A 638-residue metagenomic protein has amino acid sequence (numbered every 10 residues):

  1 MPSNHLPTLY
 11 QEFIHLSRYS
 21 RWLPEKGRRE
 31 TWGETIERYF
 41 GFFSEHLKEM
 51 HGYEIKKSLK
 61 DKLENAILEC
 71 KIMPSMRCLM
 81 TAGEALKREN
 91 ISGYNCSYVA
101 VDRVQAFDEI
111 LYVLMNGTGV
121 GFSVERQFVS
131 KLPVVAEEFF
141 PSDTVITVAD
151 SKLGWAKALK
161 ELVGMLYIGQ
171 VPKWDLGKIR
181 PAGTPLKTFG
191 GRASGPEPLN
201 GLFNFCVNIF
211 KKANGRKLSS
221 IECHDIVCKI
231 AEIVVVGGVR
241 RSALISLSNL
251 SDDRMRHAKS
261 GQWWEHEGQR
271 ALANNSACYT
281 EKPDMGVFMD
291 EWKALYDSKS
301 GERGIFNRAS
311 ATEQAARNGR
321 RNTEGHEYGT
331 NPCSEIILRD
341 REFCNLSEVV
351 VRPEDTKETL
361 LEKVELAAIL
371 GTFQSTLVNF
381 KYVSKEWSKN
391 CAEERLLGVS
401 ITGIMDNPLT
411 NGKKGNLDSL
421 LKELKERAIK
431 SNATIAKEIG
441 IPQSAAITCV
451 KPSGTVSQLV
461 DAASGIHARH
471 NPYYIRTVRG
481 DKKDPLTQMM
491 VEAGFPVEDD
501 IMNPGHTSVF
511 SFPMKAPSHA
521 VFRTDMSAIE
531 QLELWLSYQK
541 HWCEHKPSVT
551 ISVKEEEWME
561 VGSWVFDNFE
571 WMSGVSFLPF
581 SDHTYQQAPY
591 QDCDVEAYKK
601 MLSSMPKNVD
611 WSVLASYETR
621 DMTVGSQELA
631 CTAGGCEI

Functional and structural regions predicted by a protein language model:
M1-I638: Extended catalytic cores of very large enzyme megasubunits
